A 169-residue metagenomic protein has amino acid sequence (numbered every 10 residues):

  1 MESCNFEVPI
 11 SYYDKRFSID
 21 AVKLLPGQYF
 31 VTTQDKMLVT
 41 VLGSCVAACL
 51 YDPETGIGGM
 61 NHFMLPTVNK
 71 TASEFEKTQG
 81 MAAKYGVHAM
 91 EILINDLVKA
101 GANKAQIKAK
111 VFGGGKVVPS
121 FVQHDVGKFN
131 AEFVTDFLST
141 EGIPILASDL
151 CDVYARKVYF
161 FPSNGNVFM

Functional and structural regions predicted by a protein language model:
E2-R16, D20-K36, T40, E54: Phosphate-centric recognition/catalysis
C4, I19, L24, V41 (+10 more regions): Conserved active-site and cofactor/substrate-binding residues in soluble primary-metabolism enzymes
S11-Y12, G27-Q28, Q34-V39, A47-C49 (+4 more regions): A generic local secondary-structure boundary/capping motif
T33, D52-G56, F161-N164: Short acidic-glycine loop/turn motifs at beta-strand connectors
A48-C49, P53-N103: Glycine- and Gly-Pro-enriched alpha-helical subdomains that act as flexible, kink-prone "lid/hinge" or packing modules
A105-G113: Short glycine-rich phosphate-binding loop at a beta-alpha junction
K116-G127: Phosphate/ribose-phosphate-bearing ligand recognition and processing surfaces, centered on ADP-ribose/NAD(+/P+) systems
G127-M169: Divalent-metal-activated hydrolytic enzyme cores
